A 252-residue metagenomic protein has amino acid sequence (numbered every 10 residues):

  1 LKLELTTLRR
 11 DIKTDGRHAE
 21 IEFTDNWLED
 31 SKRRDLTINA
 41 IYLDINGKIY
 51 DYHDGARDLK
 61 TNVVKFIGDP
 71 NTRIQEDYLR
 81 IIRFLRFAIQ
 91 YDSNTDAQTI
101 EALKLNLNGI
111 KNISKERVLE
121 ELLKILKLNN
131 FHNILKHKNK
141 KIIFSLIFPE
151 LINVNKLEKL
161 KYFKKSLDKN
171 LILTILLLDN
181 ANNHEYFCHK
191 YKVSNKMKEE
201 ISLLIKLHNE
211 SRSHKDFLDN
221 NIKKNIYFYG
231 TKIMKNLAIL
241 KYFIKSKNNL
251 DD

Functional and structural regions predicted by a protein language model:
L1-D252: Catalytic cores of the polymerase beta-like nucleotidyltransferase superfamily and closely associated nucleotide
